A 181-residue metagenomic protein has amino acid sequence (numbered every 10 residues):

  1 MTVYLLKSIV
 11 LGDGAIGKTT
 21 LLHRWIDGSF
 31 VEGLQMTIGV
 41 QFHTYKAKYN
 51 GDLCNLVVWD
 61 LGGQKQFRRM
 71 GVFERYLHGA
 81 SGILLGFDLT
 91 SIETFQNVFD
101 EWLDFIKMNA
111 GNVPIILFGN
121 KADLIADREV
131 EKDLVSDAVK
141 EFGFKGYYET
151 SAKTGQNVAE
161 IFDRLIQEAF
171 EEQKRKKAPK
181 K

Functional and structural regions predicted by a protein language model:
M1-K181: TRAFAC-class small GTPase G-domain
